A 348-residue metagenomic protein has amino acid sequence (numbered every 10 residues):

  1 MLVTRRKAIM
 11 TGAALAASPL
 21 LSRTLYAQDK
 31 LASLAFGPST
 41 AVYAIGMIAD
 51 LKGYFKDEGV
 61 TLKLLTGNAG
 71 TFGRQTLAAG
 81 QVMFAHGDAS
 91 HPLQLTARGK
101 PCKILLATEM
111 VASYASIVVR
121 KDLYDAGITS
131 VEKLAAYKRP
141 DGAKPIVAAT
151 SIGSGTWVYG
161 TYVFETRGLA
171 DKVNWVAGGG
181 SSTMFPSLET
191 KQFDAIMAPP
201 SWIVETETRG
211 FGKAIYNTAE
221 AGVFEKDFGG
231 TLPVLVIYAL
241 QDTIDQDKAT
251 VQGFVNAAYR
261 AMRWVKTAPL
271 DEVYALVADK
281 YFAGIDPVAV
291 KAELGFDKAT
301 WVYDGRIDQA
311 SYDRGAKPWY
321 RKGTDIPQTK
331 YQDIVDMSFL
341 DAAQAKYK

Functional and structural regions predicted by a protein language model:
M1-L15: N-terminal secretory signal peptides and thylakoid transit peptides that target proteins across membranes
L21-A27: Sec/Tat signal peptide C-region and signal peptidase I cleavage site
Q28-G178, D194-P200, G222: Short, glycine-/small- and polar/acidic-enriched structural segments that line small-molecule recognition paths
V111-I117, K121-L123, G212-K213, P233-I237 (+2 more regions): Small-molecule pocket liners
L123-T129, E220-G230, K298-D308: Short, solvent-exposed loop/beta-turn-alpha elements that line the ligand-binding surface or hinge of extracytoplasmic
T183-P186, T190-A278: Pocket-lining segment of extracytoplasmic ligand-binding domains
I244-D325: Secondary-structure end/capping motifs
D313-K348: Conserved C-terminal helix/tail region of periplasmic/extracytoplasmic solute-binding proteins
